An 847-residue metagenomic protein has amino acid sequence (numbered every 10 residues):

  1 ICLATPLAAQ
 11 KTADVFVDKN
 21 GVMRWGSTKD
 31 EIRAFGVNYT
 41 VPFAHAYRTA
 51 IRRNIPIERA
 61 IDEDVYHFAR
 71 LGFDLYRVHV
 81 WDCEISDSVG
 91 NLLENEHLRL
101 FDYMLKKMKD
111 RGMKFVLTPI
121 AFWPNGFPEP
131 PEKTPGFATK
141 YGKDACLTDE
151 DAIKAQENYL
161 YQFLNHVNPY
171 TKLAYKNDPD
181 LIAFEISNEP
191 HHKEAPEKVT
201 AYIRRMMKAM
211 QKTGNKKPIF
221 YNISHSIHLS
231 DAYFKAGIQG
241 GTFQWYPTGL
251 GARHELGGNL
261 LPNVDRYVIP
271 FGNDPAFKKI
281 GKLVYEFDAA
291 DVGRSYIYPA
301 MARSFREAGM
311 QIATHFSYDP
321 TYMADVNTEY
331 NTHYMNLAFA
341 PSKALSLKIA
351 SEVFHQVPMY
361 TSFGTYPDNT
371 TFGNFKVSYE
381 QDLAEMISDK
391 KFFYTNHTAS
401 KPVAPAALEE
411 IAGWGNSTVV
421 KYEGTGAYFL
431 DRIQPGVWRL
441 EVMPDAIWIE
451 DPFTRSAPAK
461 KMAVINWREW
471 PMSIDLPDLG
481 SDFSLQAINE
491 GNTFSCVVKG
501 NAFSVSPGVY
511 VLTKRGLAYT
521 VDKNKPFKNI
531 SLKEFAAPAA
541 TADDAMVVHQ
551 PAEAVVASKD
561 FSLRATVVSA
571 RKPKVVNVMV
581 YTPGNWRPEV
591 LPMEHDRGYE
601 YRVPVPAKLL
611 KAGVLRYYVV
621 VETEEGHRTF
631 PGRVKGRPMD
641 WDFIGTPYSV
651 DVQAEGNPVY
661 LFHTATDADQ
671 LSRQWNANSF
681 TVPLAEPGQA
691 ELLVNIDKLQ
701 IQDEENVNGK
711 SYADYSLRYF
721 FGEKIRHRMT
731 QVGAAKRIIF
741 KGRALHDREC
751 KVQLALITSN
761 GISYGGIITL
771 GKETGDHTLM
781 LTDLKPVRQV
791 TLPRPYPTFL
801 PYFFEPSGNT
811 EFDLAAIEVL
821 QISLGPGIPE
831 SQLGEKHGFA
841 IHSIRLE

Functional and structural regions predicted by a protein language model:
I1-Q10: Bacterial Sec-dependent N-terminal signal peptides
T12-I238: Active-site mouth of glycoside hydrolases
I55-P56, I85-S86, L92-N95, N125-G126 (+7 more regions): Acidic-and-aromatic substrate-binding clefts and catalytic sites of carbohydrate-active enzymes
I219-F220, I227-D291: Glycoside hydrolase catalytic-domain groove-lining segments
S295-N369: Substrate-binding cleft of secreted/luminal carbohydrate-active enzymes
K390-A554: Extended non-globular C-terminal regions
N524-S679: Glycan-association/targeting regions that enable binding to alpha-glucans and other polysaccharides
I644-E847: Beta-rich carbohydrate-recognition modules and glycan-binding surfaces
